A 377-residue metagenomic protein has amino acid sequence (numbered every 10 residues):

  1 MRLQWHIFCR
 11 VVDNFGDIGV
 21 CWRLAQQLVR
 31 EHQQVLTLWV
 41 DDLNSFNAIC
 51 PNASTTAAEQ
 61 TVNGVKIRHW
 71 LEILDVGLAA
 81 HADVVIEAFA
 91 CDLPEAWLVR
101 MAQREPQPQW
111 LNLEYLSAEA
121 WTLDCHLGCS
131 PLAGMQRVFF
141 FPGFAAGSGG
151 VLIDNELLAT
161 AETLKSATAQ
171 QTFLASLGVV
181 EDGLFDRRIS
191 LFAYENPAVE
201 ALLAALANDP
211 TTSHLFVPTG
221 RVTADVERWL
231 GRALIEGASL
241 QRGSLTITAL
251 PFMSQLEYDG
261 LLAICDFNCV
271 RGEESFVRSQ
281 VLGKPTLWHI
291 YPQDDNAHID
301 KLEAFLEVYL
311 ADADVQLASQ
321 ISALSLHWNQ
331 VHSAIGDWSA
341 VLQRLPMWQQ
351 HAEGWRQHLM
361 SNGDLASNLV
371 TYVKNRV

Functional and structural regions predicted by a protein language model:
M1-H6: Extreme N-terminal starter segment of soluble prokaryotic enzymes
I7-I18, F192-N196, F267: Short, glycine-rich nucleotide/cofactor-binding loops
C9-Q33, W39-G134, G220: Active-site and donor-binding regions of nucleotide-sugar-utilizing enzymes
F15, W22-Q26, F252-K301: A donor-sugar binding/catalytic signature common to diverse glycosyltransferases and related nucleotide-sugar
T37, R68, Q109-L111, F139-P142 (+4 more regions): Hydrophobic/aromatic beta-strand patches that form the interior of the parallel beta-sheet core in alpha/beta enzyme
E114-E200: A nucleotide-sugar donor-handling region in carbohydrate enzymes
D154, A311-V377: C-terminal amphipathic helix plus adjacent low-complexity, charged tail appended to glycosyltransferase catalytic
E181-D259: Donor-nucleotide binding loops and adjacent catalytic segments primarily of GT-B fold Leloir glycosyltransferases
